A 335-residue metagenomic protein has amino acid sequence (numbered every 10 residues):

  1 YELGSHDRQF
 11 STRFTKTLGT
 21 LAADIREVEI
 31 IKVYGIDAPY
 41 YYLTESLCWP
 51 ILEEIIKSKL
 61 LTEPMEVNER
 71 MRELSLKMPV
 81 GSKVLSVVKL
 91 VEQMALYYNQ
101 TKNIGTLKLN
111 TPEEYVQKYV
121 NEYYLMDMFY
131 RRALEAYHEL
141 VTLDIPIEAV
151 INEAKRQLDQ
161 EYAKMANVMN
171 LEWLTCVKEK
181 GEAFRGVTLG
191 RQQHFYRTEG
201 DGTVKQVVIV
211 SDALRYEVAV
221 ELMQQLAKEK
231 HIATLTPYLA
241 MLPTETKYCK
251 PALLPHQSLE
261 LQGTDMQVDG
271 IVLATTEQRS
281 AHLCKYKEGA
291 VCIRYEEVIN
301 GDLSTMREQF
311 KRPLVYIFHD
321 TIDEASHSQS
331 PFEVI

Functional and structural regions predicted by a protein language model:
Y1-K205, R215-I335: …; additionally, a secondary subgroup of soluble metalloenzymes is captured
